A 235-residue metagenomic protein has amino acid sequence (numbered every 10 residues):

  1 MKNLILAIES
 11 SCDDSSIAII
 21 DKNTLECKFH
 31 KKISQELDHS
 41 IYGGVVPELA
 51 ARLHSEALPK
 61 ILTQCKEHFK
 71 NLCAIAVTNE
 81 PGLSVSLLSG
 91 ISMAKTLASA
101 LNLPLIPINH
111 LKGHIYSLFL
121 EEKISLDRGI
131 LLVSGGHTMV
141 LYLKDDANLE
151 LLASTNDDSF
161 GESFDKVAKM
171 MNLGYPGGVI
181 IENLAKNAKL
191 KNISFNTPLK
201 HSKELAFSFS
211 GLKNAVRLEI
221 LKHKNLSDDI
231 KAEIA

Functional and structural regions predicted by a protein language model:
M1-N3, P107-G129: Conserved phosphate-binding catalytic cores of ATP/NTP-utilizing and phosphoryl-transfer enzymes
K2-N71, V77-P81, H110, H114 (+1 more regions): N-terminal beta-alpha supersecondary unit
N3, A7-S11, A18-I20, L25-H30 (+3 more regions): A short helix-loop
Y42-L49, V77-S84, E150-T155, K200-E204: A short glycine/serine-rich beta->alpha loop
E67-N71, M93-K112: Nucleotide and nucleotide-moiety/phosphate-recognizing core
V77-L103, E121: Short Gly/Thr/Asp-enriched flexible loops that form oxyanion-binding sites at enzyme active sites
S89, L105-K112, L131-V133, D158: Active-site nucleophile and cofactor-binding loops and adjacent substrate-binding regions of central metabolic enzymes
